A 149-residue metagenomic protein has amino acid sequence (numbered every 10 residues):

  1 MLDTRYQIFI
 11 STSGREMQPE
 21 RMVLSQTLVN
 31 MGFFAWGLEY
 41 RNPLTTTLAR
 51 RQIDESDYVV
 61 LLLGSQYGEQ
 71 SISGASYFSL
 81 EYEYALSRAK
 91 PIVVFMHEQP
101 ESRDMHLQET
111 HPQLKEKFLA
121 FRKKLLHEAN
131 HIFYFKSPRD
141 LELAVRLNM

Functional and structural regions predicted by a protein language model:
M1-L62, R88: Conserved N-terminal substructure of TIR/SEFIR domains
R15, N42, Q66-G68, Q99-S102 (+1 more regions): Solvent-exposed loop/turn segments at secondary-structure junctions within structured extracellular/periplasmic domains
A35, I92, H131-F135: Conserved beta-strand scaffold positions in the cores of enzyme catalytic domains, especially in NTP/NDP-utilizing
R41-T45, Q66-S87, H106: Conserved TIR/SEFIR loop-to-helix hotspot centered on a Trp-containing motif with a nearby acidic residue
L62, F95-H97, F135: Generic beta-sheet signal
S87-P100: A short helix->loop->beta-strand "cap" motif at the edges of active sites that frequently abuts
S102-M149: C-terminal interaction surface of TIR/SEFIR-family domains
